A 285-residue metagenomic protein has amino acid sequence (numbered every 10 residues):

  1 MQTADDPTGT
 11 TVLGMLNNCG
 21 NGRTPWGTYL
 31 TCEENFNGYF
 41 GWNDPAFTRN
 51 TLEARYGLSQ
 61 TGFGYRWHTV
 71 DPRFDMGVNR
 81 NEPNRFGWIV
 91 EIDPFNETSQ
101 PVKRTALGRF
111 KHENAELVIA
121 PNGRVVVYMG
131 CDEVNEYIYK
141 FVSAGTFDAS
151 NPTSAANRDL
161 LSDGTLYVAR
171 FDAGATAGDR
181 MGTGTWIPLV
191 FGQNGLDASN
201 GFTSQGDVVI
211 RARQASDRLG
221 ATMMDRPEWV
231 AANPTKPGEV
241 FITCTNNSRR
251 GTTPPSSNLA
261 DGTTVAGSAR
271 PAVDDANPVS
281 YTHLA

Functional and structural regions predicted by a protein language model:
G9-G20, R218-W229: Signature of short aromatic-glycine-proline-rich micro-motifs recurring in repeat-based ectodomains
N17, R85, K111, R226 (+1 more regions): Beta-rich catalytic cores
T28-Y29, G123-V127, P237-F241: Entry beta-strands of beta-propeller and related beta-repeat scaffolds
E34, G130-D132, T245: Short loop/turn segments immediately following the C-termini of beta-strands
N37-R80, S143-T146, N246-V273: Short, conserved, GDST-rich strand-edge loop motifs in beta-rich repeat architectures
E91, V134-A221: Extended catalytic-interface subdomain
T282-A285: Conserved small/polar residues in nucleotide/adenosyl-binding loops
